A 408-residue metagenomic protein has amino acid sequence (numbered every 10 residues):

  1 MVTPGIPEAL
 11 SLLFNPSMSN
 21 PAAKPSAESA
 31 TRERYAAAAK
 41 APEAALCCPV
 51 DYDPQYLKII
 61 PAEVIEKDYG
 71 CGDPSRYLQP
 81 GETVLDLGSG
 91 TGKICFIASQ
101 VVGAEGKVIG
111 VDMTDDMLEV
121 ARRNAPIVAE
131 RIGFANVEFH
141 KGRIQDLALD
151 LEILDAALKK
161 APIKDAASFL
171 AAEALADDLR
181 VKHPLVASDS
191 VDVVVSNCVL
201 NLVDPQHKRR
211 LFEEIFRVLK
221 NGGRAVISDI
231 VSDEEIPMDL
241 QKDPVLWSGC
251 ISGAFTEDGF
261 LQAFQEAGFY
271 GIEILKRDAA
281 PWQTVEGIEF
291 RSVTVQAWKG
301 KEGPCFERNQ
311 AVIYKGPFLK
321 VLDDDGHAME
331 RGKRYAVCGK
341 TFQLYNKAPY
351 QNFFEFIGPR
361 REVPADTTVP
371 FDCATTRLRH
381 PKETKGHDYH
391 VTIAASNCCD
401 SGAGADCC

Functional and structural regions predicted by a protein language model:
C47-T83, L87, I94-V101: Conserved alpha-helix/loop element of class I SAM-dependent methyltransferases that forms part of the SAM/SAH-binding
T114: Conserved SAM/SAH-binding beta-strand->alpha-helix loop
A121-R122: Conserved SAM-binding loop
D150-V194: A short acidic, Gly/Pro-enriched loop at the edge of an enzyme's catalytic core that lines a small-molecule cofactor
A187, R209-R224: A short glycine-rich, Lys/Arg-flanked "PGG" loop and its adjoining helix->strand segment in the class I
V231-I251: Short, glycine-/aromatic-enriched active-site segment of Class I SAM-dependent methyltransferases
G253-G268: Short alpha-helix
A267-C408: C-terminal lobe and adjacent flexible extensions of AdoMet/dcAdoMet transferase-like proteins
